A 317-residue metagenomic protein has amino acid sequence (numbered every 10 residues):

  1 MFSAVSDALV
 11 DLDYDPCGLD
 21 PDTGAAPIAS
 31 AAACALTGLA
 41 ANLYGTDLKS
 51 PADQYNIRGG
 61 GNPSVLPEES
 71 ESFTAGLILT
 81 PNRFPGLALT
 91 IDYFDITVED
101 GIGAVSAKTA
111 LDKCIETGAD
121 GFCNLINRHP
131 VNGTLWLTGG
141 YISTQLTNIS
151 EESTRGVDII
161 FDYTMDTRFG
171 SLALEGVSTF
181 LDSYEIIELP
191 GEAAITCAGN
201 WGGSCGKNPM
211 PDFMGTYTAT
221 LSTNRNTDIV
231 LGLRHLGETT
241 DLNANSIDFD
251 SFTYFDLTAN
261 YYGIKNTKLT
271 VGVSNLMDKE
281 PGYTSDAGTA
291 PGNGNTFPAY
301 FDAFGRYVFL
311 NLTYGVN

Functional and structural regions predicted by a protein language model:
M1-A8, V98-C114, Y184-A194, D241-N245 (+1 more regions): Outer-membrane beta-barrel and related beta-rich outer-membrane complex signature in Gram-negative bacteria
M1-L89, I142-V157, M210-D212, A299-Y307: Outer-membrane beta-barrel signature, preferentially recognizing the C-terminal barrel domain of Gram-negative
D7, G170, L174-Y262, M277-D278: C-terminal beta-barrel architecture of Gram-negative outer-membrane proteins
Q54-Y55, N62, L66, D92-A173: Outer membrane beta-barrel strand-and-loop segments of large Gram-negative receptors, especially TonB-dependent
G59, P67-F73, Y93-E99, E151-V157 (+6 more regions): Transmembrane beta-barrel architecture of outer-membrane proteins
E69, L79-R83, T97, S153 (+6 more regions): Outer-membrane beta-barrel strand-turn architecture
A75, L87-I91, I159, M165-T167 (+6 more regions): Transmembrane beta-strands of outer-membrane beta-barrel proteins
T97-E99, D182-S183, L233-T240, Y261-N317: C-terminal beta-signal and adjacent terminal beta-strands/loops of Gram-negative outer-membrane beta-barrel proteins
